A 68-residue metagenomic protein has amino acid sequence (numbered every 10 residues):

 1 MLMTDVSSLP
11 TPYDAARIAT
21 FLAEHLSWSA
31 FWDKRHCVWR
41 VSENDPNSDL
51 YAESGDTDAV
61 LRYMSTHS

Functional and structural regions predicted by a protein language model:
M1-H25: Negatively charged, low-complexity tracts enriched in Asp/Glu with abundant Ser/Thr
T11-Y13, N47, S68: Generic low-complexity segments that are intrinsically disordered, proline-rich and/or Lys/Arg-biased
T20, H25-A59: Acidic, low-complexity, intrinsically disordered interaction modules
T57-H67: Short, surface-exposed linear segments at secondary-structure transitions and domain or protein termini
